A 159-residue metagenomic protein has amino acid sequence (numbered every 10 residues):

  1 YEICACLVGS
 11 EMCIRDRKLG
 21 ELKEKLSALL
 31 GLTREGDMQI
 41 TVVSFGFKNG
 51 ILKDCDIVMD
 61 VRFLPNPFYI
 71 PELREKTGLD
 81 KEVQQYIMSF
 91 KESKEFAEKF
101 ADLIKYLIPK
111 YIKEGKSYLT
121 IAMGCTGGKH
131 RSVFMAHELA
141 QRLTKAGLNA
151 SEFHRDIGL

Functional and structural regions predicted by a protein language model:
Y1-G9, C13-I14: Single conserved hydrophobic/aromatic residue that forms the stacking wall/gate of nucleotide- or nucleobase-binding
A5, E21, D54: Electropositive, surface-exposed helix/loop patches at the edges of structured domains that serve as adaptable
R15, L19-T33: Short, structured interface segments
G31-R34, M38-L159: P-loop NTP-binding site
